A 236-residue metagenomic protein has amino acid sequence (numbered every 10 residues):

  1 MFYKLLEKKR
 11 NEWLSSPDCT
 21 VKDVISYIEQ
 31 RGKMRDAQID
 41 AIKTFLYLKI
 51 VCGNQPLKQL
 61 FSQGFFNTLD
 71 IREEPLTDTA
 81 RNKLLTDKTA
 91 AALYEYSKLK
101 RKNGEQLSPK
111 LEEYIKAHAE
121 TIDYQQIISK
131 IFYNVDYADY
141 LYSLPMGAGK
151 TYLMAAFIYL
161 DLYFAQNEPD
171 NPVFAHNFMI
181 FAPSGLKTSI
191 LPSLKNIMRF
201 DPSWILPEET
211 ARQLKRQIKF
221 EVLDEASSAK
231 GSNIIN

Functional and structural regions predicted by a protein language model:
M1-N236: RecA-like P-loop NTPase motor core of helicase/translocase proteins
